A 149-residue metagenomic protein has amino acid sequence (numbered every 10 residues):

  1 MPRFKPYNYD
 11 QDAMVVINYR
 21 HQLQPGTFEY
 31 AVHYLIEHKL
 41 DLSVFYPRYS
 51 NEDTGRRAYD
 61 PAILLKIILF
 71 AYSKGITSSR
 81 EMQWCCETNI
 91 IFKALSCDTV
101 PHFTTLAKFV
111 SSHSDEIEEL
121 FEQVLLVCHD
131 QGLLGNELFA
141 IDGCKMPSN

Functional and structural regions predicted by a protein language model:
M1-H38: Charged, often Cys/His-bearing segments associated with DNA-binding zinc-finger transcription factors
D10-V15, V44-P47, P101: Short acidic (Asp/Glu) and glycine-rich catalytic loops that position anionic groups and cofactors
N18-Q22, R57, S114: Hydrophobic alpha-helical scaffolding
P25-L69: Basic, short loop/linker segments at the boundary and entry of helix-turn-helix/winged-helix-like folds
A31-L35, F70, C85, N89 (+1 more regions): Generic, well-ordered alpha-helical scaffold segments in large soluble proteins
A58-E119: Short, positively charged, Gly/Tyr-enriched micro-motifs that form contact patches at catalytic or ligand/partner
S96-N149: Active-site- or DNA-interface-adjacent structural scaffold in DNA-acting proteins
